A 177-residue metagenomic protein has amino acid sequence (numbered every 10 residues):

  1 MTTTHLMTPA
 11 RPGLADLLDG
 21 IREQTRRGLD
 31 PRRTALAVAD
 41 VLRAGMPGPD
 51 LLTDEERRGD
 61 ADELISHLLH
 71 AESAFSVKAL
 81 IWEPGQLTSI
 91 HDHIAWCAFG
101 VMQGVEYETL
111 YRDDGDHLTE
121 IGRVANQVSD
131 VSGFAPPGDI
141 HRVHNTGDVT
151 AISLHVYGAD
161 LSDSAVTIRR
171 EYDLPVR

Functional and structural regions predicted by a protein language model:
M1-P47: N-terminal leader/capping segments at the start of a protein or of a new domain
D54-Q86, V131: A short glycine-rich, His/Asp/Glu-containing loop-to-beta-strand
S89-H91, E108-T109, F134-A135, I140-T146: Short beta-strand His + acidic residue motifs that chelate non-heme Fe in jelly-roll/DSBH and cupin folds
A95-R112: Glycine- and acidic-residue-biased ligand/ion/polar-headgroup-sensing regions
A98-G100, D148-S164: A short hydrophobic beta-strand segment most commonly corresponding to one strand of the jelly-roll/cupin
D113-I140: Short acidic-glycine-tyrosine-enriched beta hairpin
N126, T146-V149: A short, structured loop/turn motif at beta-sheet edges
V156, D163-R170, P175-R177: Domain-scale activation on soluble regions of proteins
